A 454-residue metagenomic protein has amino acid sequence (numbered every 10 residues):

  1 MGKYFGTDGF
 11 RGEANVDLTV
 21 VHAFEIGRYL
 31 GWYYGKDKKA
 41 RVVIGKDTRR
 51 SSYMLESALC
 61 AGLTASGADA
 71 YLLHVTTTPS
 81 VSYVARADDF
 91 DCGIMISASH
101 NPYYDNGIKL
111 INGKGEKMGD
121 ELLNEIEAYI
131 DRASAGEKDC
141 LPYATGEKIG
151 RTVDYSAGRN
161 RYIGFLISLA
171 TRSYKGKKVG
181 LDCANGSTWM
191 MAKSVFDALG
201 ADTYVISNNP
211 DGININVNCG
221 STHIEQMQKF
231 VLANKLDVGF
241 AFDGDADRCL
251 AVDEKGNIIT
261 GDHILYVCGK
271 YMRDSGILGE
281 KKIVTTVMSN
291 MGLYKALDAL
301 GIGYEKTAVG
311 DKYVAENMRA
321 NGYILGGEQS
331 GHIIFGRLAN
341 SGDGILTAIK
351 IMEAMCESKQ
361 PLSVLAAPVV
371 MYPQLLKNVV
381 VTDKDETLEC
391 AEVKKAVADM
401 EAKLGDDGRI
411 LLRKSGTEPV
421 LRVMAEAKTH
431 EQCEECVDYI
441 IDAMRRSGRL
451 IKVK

Functional and structural regions predicted by a protein language model:
M1-A61, A65-S66, T152-K178, E389: An N-terminal, well-structured beta->alpha segment
E13, N106-L232: Gly/Ser/Thr-enriched, mixed-charge loops and adjacent short helices that form phosphate/oxyanion-binding elements
K39-D47, K178-L181, K281-V287, R422-M424: Short glycine-rich phosphate-binding loop at a beta-alpha junction
R41-D105, S194-V252: N-terminal small/polar loop signature for handling phosphorylated ligands or for N-terminal nucleophile
Y104-A128, V252-C268, L338-M355: A short, gly/pro- and small-residue-rich
N124-I163, S168, E254-G326, I334-F335: Proline/glycine-rich low-complexity loops and linkers
V238, S275-K454: Phosphate-binding and adjacent anionic-ligand microenvironments
